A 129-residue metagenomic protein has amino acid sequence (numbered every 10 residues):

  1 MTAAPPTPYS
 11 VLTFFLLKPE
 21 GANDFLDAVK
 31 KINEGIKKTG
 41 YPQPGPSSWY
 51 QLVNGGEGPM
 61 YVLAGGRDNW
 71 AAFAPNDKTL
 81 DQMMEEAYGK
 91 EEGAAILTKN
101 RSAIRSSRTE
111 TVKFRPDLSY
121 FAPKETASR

Functional and structural regions predicted by a protein language model:
M1-K90, A94-R129: Short S/T/G/P-rich N-terminal loop/turn motif that feeds into the first structured element of a domain
